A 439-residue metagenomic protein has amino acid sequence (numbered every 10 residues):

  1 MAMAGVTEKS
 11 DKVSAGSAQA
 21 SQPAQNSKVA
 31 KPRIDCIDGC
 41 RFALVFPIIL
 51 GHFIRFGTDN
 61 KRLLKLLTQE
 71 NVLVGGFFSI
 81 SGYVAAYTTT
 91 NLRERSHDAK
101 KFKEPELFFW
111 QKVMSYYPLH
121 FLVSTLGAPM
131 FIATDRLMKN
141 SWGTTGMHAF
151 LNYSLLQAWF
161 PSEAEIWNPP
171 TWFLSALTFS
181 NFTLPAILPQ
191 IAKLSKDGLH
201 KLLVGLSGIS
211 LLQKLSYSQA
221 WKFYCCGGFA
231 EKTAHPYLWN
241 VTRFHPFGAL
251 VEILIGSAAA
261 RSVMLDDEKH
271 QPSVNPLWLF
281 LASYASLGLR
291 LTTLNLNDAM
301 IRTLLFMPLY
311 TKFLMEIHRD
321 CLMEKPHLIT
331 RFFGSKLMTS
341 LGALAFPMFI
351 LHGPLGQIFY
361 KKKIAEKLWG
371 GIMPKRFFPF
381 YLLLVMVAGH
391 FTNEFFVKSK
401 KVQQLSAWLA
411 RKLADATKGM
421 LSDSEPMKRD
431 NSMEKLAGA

Functional and structural regions predicted by a protein language model:
G5-K28, R411-A439: Non-transmembrane, juxtamembrane loop and terminal tail segments of multi-pass eukaryotic membrane proteins
R33, K61-L63, A86, K103 (+6 more regions): Membrane-interface helix/loop caps of multi-pass membrane proteins
I34-D35, R62-V74, E163-A176, S216-I255 (+3 more regions): Interfacial loop-to-helix transition and helix-capping segments at the boundaries of transmembrane helices
F46-F53, P129, A158-W159, L206-Q219 (+2 more regions): Aromatic-anchored segments of alpha-helical transmembrane domains
N71, P129, H245-A249, I253 (+4 more regions): Alpha-helical transmembrane segments of multi-pass integral membrane proteins
N71-F78, T90-R136, S141-L155, T178-L184 (+7 more regions): Transmembrane alpha-helical segments and their boundary/interface "anchor" motifs in multi-pass integral membrane
Y116, D135, Y153-S216, R243-P246 (+3 more regions): Hydrophobic alpha-helical segments with transmembrane-like composition
P189-G198, V263-V274, N295-N297, I329-F332: Membrane-interface helix-boundary motifs at transmembrane edges
